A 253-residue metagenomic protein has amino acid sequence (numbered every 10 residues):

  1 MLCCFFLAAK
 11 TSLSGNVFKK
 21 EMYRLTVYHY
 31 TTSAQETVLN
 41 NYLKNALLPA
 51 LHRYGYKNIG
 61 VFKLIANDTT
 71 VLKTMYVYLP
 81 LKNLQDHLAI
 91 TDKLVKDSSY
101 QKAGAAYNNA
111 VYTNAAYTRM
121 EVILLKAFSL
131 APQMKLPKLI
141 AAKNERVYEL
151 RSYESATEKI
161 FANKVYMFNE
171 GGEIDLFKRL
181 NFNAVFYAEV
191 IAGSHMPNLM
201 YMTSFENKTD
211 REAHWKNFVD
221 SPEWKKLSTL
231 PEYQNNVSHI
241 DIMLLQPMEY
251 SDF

Functional and structural regions predicted by a protein language model:
M1-A8: Bacterial N-terminal signal peptides
S12-Q101, A105-A106, A110-W224, Q234-F253: Short S/T/G/P-rich N-terminal loop/turn motif that feeds into the first structured element of a domain
